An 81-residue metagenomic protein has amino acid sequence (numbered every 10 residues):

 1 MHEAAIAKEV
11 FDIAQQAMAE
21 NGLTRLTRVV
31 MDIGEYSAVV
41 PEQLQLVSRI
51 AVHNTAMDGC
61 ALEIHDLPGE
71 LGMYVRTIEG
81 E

Functional and structural regions predicted by a protein language model:
M1-E81: N-terminal, polar/charged subdomain of small-to-medium soluble alpha/beta proteins
